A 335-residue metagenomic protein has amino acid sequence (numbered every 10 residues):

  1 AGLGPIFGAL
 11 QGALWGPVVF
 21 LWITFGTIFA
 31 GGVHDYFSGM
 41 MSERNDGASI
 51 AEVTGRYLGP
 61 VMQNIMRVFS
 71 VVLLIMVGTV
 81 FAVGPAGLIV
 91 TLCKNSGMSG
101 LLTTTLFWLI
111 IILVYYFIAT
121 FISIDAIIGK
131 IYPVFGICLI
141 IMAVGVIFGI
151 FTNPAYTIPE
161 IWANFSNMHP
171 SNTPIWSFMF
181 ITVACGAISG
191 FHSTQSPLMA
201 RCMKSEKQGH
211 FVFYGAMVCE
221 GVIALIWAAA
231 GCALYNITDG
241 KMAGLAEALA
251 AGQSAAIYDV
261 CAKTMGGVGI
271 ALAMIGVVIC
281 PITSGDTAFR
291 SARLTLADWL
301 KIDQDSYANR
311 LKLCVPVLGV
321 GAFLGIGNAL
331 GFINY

Functional and structural regions predicted by a protein language model:
A1-G4, I147-A155, F165-A230, I275-S284: Hydrophobic, membrane-embedded alpha-helices of multi-pass small-molecule transporters
A1-N45, F211-Y235: Membrane-interface helix-loop-helix modules in multi-pass membrane proteins
L3-L10, I28, D46, L73-A86 (+3 more regions): Membrane-helix boundary/coupling elements in multi-pass transport proteins
G8-Q11, F25, V33-M62, R201 (+3 more regions): Flexible loop linkers connecting adjacent transmembrane helices in multi-pass alpha-helical membrane transporters
G12-T27, A82-L106, D125-G136, K241-A256 (+3 more regions): Transmembrane helix-loop boundary segments of multi-pass membrane transporters
P60-L74, L109-I110, P170-A184, A233 (+3 more regions): Select transmembrane alpha-helical segments in multipass membrane proteins
G78-S96, T103-W108, Y116, T120 (+1 more regions): Hydrophobic alpha-helical segments and their helix-loop junctions in multi-pass secondary transporters
I150-I161, A216-D259: Extracellular/periplasmic helix-exit of transmembrane alpha-helices
